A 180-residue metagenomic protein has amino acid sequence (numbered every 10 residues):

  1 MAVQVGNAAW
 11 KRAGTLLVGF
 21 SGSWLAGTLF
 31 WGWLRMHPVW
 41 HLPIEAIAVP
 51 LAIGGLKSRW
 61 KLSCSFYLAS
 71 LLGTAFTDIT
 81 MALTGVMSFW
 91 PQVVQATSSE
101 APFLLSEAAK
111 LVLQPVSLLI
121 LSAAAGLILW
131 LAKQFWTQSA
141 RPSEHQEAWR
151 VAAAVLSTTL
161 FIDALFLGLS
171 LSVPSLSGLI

Functional and structural regions predicted by a protein language model:
M1-A8, G27, I53-G55, L131-A140: C-terminal ends of transmembrane helices
M1-W33: Transmembrane alpha-helical insertion/packing segments
W10-G22, P38-A48, C64-L72, R150-A153: Cytoplasmic-side transmembrane-helix entry/capping segments in multi-pass membrane proteins
F30-W40, W60: Membrane-interface helix caps and helix-loop-helix hairpins in membrane proteins
L62, F66-Q92: Transmembrane alpha-helix/helix-exit interface in multi-pass inner-membrane proteins
F103-L127: Hydrophobic alpha-helical transmembrane segments
A132-F161: Interfacial loop-to-transmembrane junctions
A164-I180: Juxtamembrane boundary at the C-terminal end of a transmembrane helix
